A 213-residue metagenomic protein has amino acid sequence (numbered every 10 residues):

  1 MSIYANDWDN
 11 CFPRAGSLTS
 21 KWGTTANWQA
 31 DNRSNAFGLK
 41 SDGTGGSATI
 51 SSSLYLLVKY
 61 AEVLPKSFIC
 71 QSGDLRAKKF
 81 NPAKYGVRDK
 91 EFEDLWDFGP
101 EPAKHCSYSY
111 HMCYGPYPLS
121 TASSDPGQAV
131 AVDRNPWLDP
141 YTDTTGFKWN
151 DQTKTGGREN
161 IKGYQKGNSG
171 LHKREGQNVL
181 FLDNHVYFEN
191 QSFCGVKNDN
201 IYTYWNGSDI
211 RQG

Functional and structural regions predicted by a protein language model:
M1-G213: Short, well-structured segments within or immediately adjacent to enzyme catalytic domains that line ligand-binding
